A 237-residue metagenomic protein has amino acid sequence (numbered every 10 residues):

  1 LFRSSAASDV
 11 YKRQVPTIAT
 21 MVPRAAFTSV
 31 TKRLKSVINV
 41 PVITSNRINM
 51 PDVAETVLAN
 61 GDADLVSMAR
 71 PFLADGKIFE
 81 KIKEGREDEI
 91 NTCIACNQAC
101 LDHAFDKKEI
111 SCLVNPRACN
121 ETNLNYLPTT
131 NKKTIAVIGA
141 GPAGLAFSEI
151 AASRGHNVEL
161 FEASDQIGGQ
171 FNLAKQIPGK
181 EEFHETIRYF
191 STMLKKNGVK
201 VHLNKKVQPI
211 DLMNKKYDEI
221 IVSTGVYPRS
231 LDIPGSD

Functional and structural regions predicted by a protein language model:
L1-Y11: Single conserved hydrophobic/aromatic residue that forms the stacking wall/gate of nucleotide- or nucleobase-binding
T17-T44: Alpha-helix-loop-beta-strand connector modules within alpha/beta enzyme cores
V42-S45, V66-M68: Hydrophobic faces of well-ordered beta-strands that scaffold small-molecule active sites in alpha/beta enzyme cores
I48-A63: Catalytic cores of alpha/beta
D62-K81: Glycine-rich phosphate-binding active-site loops on the catalytic face of alpha/beta enzymes
G76, I82-K132: Cysteine-cluster motifs in flexible loop/terminal segments that predominantly coordinate metals
C96-A104, P128, N197-D237: FAD-binding core/adjacent interface of flavoenzyme oxidoreductases
V137-N204, R229, I233: Beta1-alpha1 glycine-rich phosphate/pyrophosphate-binding loop at the start of Rossmann-like nucleotide-binding domains
